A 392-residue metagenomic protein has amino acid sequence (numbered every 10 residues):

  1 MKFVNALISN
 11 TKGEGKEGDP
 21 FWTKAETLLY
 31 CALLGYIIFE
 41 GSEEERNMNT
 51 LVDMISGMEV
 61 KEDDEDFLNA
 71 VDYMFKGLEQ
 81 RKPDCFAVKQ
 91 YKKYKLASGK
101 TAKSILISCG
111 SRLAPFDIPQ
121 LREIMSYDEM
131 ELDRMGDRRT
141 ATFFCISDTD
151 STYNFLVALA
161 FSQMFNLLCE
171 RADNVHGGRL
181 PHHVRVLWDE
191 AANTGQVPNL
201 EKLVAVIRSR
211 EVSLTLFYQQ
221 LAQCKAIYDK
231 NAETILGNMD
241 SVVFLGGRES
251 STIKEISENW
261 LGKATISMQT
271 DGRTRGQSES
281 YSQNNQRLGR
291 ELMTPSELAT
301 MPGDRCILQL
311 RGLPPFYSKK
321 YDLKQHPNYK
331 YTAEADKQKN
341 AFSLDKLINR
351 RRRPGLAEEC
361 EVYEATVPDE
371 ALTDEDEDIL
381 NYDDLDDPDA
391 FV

Functional and structural regions predicted by a protein language model:
M1-V212, I227, A232, G237 (+3 more regions): P-loop NTPase motor domains
V204-I307: Conserved ATP-driven motor cores of ASCE-family P-loop NTPases powering translocation/secretion/packaging/pilus
